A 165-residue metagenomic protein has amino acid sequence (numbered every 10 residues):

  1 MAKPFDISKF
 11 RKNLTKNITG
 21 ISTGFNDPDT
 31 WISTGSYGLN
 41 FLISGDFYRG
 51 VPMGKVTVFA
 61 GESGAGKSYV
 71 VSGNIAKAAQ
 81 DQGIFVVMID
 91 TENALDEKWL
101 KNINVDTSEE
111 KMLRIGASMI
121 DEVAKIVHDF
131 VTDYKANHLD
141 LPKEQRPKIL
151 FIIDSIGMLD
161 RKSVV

Functional and structural regions predicted by a protein language model:
A2-E110, E122-T132, A136: The Walker A/P-loop phosphate-binding site
I84-F85, R146-L150: Loop/turn-to-beta-strand initiation segments
E110-S118: Short acidic-hydrophobic, aromatic-tinged amphipathic segments that line or gate anion-handling sites
A136-K143: Conserved ATP-binding/catalytic motifs of P-loop helicase motor domains
S155: Walker B catalytic acidic pair
M158: Residues immediately C-terminal
V164-V165: Conserved small/polar residues in nucleotide/adenosyl-binding loops
